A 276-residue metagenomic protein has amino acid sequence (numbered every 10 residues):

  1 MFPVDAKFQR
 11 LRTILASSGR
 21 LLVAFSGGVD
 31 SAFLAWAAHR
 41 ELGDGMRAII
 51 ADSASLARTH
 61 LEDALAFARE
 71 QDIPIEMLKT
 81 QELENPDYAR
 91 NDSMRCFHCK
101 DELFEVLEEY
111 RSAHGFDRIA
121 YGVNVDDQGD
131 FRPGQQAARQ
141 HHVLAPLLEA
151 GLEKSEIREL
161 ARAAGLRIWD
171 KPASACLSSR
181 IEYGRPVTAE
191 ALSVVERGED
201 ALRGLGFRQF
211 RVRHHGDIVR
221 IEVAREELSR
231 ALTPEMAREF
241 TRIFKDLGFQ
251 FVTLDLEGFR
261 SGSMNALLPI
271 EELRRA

Functional and structural regions predicted by a protein language model:
M1-A163, V219, E235-F249, L254 (+2 more regions): ATP-dependent adenylation/nucleotidyltransferase module used to activate substrates
E82, I181, R225: Short, histidine-centered active-site or binding-site loop motifs used for metal coordination, general acid-base
L148-L202, G206-R211: Mid-to-C-terminal catalytic subdomains of enzymes that bind/position adenosyl phosphate moieties or nucleic-acid
P186-L192, R225-S229, T233-P234, M264-I270: Short glycine/threonine-rich loop-to-helix capping motif typified by GTGT followed within a few residues by an Asp-Pro
G206-H215, D255-E257: C-terminal boundary motif of the adenylate-forming
H214-R225: Short, aliphatic-rich beta-strand segments
G258-S263: Flavin (FAD/FMN) cofactor-binding core of flavoprotein oxidoreductases
